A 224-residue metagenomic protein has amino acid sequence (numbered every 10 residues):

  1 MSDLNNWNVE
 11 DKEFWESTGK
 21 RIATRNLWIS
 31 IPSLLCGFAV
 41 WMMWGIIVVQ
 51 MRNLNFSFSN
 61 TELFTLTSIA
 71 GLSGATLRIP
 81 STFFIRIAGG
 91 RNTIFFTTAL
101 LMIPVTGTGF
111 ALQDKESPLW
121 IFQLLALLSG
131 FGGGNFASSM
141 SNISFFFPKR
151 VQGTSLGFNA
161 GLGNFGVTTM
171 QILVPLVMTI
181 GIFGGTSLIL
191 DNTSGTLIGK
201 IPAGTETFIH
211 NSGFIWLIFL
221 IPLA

Functional and structural regions predicted by a protein language model:
M1-A39: Cytosolic juxtamembrane N-terminal segment immediately preceding the first transmembrane helix of multi-pass
R25-F56, M170-V174: Extracytoplasmic
T65-F83: Central cavity-lining transmembrane alpha-helices of secondary-active solute carriers, predominantly the Major
A99-E116: C-terminal ends and interior cores of transmembrane alpha-helices in multi-pass membrane transporters/permeases
P104, P118-G134: Hydrophobic core of transmembrane alpha-helices in multi-pass small-molecule transporters, especially MFS/SLC-type
G133, G153-F183: Glycine-rich segments within core transmembrane alpha-helices of 12-TM secondary carriers
G134-P148, L156: Intracellular juxtamembrane helix-capping segments at the cytosolic ends of symmetry-related transmembrane helices
L190-L197, T207-A224: Symmetry-related core transmembrane helices of the 12-TM Major Facilitator Superfamily/SLC fold
